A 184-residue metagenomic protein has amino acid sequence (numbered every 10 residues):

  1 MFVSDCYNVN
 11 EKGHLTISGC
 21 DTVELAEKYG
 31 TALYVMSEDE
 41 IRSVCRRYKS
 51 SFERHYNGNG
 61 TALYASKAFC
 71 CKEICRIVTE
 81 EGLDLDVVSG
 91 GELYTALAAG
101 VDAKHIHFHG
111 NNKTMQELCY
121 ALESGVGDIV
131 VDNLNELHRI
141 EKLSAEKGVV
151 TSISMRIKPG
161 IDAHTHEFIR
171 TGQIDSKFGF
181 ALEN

Functional and structural regions predicted by a protein language model:
M1-S152: A charged N-terminal "starter" segment
N133-N184: Conserved anion-binding
